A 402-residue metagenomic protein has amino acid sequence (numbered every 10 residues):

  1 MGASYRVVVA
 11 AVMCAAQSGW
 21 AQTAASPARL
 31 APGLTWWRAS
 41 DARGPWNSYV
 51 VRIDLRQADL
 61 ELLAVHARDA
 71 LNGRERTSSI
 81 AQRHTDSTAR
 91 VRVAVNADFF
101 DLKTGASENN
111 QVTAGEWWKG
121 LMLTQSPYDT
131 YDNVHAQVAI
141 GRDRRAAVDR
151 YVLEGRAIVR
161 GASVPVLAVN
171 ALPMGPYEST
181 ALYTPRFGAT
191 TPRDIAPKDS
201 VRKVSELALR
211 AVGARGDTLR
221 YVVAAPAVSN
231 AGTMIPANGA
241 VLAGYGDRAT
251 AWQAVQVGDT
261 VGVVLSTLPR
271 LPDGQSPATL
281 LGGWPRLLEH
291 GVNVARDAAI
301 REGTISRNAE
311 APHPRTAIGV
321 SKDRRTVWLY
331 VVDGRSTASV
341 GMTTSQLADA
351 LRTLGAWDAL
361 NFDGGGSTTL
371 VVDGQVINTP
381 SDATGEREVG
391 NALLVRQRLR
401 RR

Functional and structural regions predicted by a protein language model:
M1-V8: Bacterial N-terminal signal peptides that target proteins for export
Q17-R402: Gly/Ser/Thr/Pro-rich low-complexity, intrinsically disordered segments
